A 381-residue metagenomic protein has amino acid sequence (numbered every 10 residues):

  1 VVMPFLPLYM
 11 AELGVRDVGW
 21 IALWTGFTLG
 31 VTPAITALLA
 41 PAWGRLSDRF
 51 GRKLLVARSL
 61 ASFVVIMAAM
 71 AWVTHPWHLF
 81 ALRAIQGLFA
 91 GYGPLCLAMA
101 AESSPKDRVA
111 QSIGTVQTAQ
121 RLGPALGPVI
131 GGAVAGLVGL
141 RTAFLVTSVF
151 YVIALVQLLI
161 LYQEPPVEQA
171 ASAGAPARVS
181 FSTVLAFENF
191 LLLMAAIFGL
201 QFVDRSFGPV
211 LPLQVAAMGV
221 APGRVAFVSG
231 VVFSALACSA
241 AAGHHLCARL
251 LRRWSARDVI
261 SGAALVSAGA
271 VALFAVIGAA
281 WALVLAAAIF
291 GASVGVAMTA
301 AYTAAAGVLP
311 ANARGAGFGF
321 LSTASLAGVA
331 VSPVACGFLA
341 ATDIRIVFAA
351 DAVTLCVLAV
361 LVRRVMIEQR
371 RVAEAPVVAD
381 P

Functional and structural regions predicted by a protein language model:
F5-A22, V210-F227: Short amphipathic helix-loop junctions that connect adjacent transmembrane helices in Major Facilitator Superfamily/SLC
P33-P41, G91, P124-A125, A237-H245 (+1 more regions): Residue-level signature of mid-helix packing/kink "hotspots" within the transmembrane helices of 12-pass Major
L38-G51, A242-S255, A340: Helix-to-loop junctions at the C-terminal end of transmembrane segments in multipass secondary transporters
G51, W72-T74, V276-G278: Helix-breaking motifs and short loop linkers at transmembrane-helix boundaries and internal kinks in secondary membrane
L54-A69, S148, D258-L273: Structural signature of the two symmetry-related core transmembrane helices
L82-R121, A304: Cytoplasmic helix-loop-helix junction between adjacent transmembrane helices in 12-TM secondary transporters
A143-L159, V347-R363: Symmetry-related core transmembrane helices of the 12-TM Major Facilitator Superfamily/SLC fold
Q163-L193, V378-P381: Juxtamembrane intracellular "pre-TM" segments in multi-pass secondary transporters
